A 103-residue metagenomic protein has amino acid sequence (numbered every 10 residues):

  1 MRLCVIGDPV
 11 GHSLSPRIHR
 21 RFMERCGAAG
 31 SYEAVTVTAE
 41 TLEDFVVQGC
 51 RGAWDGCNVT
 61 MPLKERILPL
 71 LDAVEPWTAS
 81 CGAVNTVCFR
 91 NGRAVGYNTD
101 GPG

Functional and structural regions predicted by a protein language model:
R2-G103: Phosphate/diphosphate ligand-binding glycine-rich loop within oxidoreductases
